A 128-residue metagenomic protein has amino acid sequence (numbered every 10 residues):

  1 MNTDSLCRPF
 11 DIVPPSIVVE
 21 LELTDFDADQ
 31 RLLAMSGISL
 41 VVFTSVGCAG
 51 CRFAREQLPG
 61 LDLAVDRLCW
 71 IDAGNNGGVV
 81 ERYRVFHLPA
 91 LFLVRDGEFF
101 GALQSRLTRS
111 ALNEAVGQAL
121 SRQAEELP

Functional and structural regions predicted by a protein language model:
M1-V18, G60, P128: N-terminal targeting signals for export/organelle localization
V13-V18, F26-G60: Local sequence-structure signature of Cys/Sec-based thiol-disulfide redox active-site neighborhoods
E22-L23, V42-F43, A64-V79: Thiol-based oxidoreductase modules, predominantly thioredoxin-like and allied folds used for disulfide exchange
D27-R31, N75-V79, A111: Short acidic active-site motifs
M35-S36, A64, H87: Residue-level preference for short coil/turn positions at secondary-structure junctions
V46-A49, G77, G101: Glycine-centered loop/turn positions within well-structured domains that cap or flank conserved ligand/cofactor-binding
Y83-F92: Structural micro-motif
L93-P128: Non-catalytic, surface beta->alpha helical segment in thiol-disulfide oxidoreductase systems
